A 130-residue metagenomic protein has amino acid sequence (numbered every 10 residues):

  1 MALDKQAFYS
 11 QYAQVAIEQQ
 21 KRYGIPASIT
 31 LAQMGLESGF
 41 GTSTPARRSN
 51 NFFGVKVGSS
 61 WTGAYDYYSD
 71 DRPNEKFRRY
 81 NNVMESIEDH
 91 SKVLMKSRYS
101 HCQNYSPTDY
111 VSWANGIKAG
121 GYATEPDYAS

Functional and structural regions predicted by a protein language model:
M1-S130: Catalytic cores of secreted/periplasmic lytic hydrolases that degrade extracellular macromolecules
